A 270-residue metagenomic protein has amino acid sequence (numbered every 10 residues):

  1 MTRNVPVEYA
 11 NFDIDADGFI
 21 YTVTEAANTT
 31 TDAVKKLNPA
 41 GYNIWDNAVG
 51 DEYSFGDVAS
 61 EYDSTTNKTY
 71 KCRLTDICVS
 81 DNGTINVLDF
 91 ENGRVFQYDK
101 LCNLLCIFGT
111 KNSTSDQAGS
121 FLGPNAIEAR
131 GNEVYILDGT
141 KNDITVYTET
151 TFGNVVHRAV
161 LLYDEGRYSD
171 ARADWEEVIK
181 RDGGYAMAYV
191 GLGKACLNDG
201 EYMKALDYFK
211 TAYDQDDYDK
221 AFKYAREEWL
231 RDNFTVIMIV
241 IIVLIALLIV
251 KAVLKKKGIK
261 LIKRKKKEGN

Functional and structural regions predicted by a protein language model:
M1-Y202, D219, R226-L248, K256-N270: Eukaryotic scaffold repeat domains enriched in small/polar residues
K180, Y213-D214: Amphipathic alpha-helical segments of tetratricopeptide repeats
